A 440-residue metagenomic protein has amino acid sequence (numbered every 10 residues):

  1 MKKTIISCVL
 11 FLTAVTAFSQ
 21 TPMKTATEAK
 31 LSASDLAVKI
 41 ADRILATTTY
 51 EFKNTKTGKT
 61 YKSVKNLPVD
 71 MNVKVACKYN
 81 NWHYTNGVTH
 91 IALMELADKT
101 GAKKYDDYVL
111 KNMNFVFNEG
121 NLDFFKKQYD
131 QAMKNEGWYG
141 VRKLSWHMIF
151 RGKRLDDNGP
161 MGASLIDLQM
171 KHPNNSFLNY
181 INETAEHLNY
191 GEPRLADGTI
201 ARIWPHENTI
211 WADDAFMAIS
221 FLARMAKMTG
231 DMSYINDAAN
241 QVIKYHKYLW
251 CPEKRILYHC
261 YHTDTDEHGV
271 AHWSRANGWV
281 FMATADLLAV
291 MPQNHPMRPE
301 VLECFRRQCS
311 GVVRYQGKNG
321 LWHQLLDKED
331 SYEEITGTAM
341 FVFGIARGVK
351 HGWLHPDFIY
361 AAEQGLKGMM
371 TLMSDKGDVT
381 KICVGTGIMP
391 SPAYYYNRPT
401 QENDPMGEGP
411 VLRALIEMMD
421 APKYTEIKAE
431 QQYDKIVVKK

Functional and structural regions predicted by a protein language model:
M1-P22: Bacterial Sec-dependent N-terminal signal peptides
P22-Y84, K99, D106, K111-D156 (+7 more regions): CBM-like carbohydrate-recognition segments
L93, R154-Q169, W211-A215, W273-S274 (+1 more regions): Aromatic-lined, polymer-binding surfaces characteristic of secreted/periplasmic polysaccharide-degrading enzymes
D130-E136, V141-H147, T199-H206, H259-T265 (+1 more regions): Short linear capping/connector segments at secondary-structure termini
N175-D213: Asp-box/WD-like beta-propeller blade repeats and closely related beta-sheet repeat scaffolds
A212-Q324, S331-V342, L354-G387, S391 (+3 more regions): Extended ligand-binding clefts on enzyme/binding-domain cores
